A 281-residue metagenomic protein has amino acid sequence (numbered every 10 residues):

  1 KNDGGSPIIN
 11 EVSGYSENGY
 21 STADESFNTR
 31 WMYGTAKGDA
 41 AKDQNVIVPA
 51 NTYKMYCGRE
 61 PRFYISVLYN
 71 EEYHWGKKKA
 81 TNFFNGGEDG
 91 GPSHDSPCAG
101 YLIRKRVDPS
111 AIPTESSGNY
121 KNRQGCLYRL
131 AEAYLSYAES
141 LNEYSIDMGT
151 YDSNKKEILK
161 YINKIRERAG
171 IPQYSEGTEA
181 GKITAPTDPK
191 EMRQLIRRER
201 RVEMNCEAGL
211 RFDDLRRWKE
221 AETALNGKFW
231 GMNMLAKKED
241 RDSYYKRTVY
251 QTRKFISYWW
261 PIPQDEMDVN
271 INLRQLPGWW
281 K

Functional and structural regions predicted by a protein language model:
K1-N85, T223-N233: An aromatic- and glycine-enriched ligand-binding surface/loop that stacks and positions planar moieties
K1-S21, E25, T29, S117-L130 (+3 more regions): Long, intrinsically disordered, low-complexity segments
A36, S110-I112, C206: A periodicity- and composition-biased signal for non-globular, repetitive helical segments
A40-N45, P113, N119-Y120, K182-I183: A short linear-motif detector with a strong N-terminal bias
P49-I165: C-terminal substrate/ligand-recognition segments
G149, Y174-G177, E207-A208: Surface-exposed patches in mature extracellular/periplasmic domains of secreted proteins
